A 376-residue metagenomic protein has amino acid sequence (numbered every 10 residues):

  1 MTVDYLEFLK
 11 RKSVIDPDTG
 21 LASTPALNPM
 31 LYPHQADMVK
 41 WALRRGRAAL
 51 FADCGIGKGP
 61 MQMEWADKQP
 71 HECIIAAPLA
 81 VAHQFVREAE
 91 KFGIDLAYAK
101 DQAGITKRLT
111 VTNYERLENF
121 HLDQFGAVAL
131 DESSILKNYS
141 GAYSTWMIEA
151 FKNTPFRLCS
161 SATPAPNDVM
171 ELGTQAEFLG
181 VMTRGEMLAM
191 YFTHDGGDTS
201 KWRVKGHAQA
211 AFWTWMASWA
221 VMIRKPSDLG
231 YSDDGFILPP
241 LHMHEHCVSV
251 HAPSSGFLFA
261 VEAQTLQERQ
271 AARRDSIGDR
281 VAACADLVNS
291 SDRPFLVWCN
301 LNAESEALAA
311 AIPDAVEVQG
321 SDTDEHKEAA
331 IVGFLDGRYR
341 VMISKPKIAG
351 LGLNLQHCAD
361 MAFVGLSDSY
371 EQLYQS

Functional and structural regions predicted by a protein language model:
L9-F51: Conserved pre-motif I regulatory segment
R45-W65: Walker A/P-loop
G59-E64, P70-F92, P166-E171, N300-N302: Conserved Walker A/P-loop ATP-binding site and its immediately adjacent core in helicase/helicase-like ATPase domains
P70-C73, K91, A127, I135 (+1 more regions): Conserved P-loop NTPase motor "coupling/switch" region that bridges the ATPase
A80-A103, L179-M182: Conserved helix-turn-beta segment of the N-terminal RecA-like "Helicase ATP-binding" lobe in SF1/SF2 helicases
E268, A272-N300: Conserved interdomain hinge at the start of the Helicase C-terminal
L296-W298, E306-A309, P313-A349, Q372: Conserved helicase ATPase core of P-loop NTP-dependent helicases/translocases
S369-S376: Conserved SF2 helicase motif VI
